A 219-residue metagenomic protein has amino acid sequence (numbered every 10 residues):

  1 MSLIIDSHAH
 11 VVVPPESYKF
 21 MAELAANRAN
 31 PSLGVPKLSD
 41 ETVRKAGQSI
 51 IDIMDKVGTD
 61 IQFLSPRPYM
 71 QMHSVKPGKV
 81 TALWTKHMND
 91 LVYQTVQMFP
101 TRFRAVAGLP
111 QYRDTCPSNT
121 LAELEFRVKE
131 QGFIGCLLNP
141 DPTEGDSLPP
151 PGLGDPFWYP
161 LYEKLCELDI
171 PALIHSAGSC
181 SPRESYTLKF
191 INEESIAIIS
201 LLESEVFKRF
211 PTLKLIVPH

Functional and structural regions predicted by a protein language model:
M1-H219: Helix-coil boundary/capping segments in enzymes
